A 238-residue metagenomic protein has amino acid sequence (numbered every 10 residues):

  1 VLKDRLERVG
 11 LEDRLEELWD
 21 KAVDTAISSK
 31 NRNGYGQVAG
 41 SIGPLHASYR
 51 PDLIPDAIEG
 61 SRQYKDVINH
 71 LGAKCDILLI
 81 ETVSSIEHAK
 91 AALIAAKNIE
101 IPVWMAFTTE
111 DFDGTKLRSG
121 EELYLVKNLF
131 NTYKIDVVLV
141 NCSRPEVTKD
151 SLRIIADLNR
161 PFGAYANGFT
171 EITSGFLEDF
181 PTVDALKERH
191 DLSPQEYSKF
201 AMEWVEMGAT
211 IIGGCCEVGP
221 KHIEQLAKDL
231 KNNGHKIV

Functional and structural regions predicted by a protein language model:
V1-V238: Domain-level signal for soluble alpha/beta catalytic cores
